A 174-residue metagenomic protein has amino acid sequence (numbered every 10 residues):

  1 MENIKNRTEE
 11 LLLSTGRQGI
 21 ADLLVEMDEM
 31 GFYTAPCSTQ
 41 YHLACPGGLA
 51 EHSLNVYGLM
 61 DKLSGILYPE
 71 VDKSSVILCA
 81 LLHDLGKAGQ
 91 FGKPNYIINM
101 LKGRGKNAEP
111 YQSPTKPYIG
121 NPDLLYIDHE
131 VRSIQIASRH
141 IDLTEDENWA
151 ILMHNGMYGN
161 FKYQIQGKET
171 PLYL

Functional and structural regions predicted by a protein language model:
M1-A35: Non-catalytic interface/linker regions that flank or bridge core catalytic/transmembrane domains
N3-T8, L59, R132-I136: A general alpha-helix detector
E10-L11, D22, S53, P171-Y173: Acidic/proline-rich low-complexity IDRs
L13-R17, A50-S53, I141: Generic detection of long, well-ordered alpha-helical segments
S14, E26, M30, L59 (+2 more regions): Generic N-terminal helix/loop capping motif
C37-C45, E51, L63-L174: Divalent metal-dependent catalytic cores for phosphoryl transfer on phosphate-bearing substrates
V56: Conserved hydrophobic/aromatic pocket- or pore-lining residues that grip, position, or stack substrates in active sites
